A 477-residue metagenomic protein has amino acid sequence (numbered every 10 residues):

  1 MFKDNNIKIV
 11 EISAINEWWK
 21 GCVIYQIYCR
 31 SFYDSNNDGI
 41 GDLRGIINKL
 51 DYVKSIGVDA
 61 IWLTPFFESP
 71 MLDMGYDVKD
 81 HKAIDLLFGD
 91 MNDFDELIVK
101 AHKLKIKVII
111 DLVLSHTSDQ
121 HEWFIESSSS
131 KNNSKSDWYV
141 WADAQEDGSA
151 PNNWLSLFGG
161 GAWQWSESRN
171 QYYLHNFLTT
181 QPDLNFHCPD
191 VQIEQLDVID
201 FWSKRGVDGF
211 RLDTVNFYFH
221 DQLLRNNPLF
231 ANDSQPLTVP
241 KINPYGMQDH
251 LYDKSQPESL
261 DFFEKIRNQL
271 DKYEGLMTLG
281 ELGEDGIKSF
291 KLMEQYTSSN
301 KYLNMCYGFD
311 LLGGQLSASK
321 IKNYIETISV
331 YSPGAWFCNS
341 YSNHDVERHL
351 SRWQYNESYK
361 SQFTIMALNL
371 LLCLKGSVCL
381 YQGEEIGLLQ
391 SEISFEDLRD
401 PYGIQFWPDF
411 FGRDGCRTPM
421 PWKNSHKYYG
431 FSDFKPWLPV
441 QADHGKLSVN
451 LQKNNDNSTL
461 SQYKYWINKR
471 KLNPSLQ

Functional and structural regions predicted by a protein language model:
F2-Q477: Active-site and adjacent substrate-binding regions of carbohydrate-active enzymes
